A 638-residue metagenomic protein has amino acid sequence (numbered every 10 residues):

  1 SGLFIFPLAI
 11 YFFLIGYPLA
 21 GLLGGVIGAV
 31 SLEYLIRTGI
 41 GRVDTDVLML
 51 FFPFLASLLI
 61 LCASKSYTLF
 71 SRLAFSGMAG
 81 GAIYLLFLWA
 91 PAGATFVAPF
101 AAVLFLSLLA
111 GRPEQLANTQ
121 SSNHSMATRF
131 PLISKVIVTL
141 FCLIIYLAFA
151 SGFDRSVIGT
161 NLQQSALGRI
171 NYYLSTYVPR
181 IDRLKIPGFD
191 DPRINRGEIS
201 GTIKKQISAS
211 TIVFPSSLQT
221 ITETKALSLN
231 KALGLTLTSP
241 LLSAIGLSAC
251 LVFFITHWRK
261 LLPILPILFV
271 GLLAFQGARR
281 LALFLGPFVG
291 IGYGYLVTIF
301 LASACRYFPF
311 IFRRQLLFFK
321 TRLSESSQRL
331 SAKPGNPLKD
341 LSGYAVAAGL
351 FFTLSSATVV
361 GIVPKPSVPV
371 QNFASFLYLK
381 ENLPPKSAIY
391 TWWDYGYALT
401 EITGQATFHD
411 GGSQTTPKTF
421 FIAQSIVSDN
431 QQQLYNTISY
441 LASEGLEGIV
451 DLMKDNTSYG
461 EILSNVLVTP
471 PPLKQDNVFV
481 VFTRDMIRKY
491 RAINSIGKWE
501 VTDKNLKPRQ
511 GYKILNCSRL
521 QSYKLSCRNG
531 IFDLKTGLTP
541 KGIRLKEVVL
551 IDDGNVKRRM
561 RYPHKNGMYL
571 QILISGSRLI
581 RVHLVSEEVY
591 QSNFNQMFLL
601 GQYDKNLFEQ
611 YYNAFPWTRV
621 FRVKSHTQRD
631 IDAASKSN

Functional and structural regions predicted by a protein language model:
S1-S66, S71-L108, L268-G271, F352-T353: Membrane-embedded helix bundles of polyisoprenyl
K65, L73-F75, I83, F96-L143 (+1 more regions): Perimembrane helix-loop-helix junctions
L69-A74, M78, G111-I133, C305-K339: Membrane-interfacial, low-structure loops and terminal tails that flank and connect transmembrane helices in multi-pass
M78, S239-Q276, V289-G292, L296: Transmembrane alpha-helix segments characteristic of polytopic inner-membrane glycan-assembly/cell-envelope
T95, L268-L316: Hydrophobic/aromatic-rich transmembrane helices and adjacent perimembrane loops
F105, E114, A226-H257, T627: Hydrophobic, aromatic-rich transmembrane alpha-helices and their immediate juxtamembrane boundary segments
V138-I212: Aromatic-rich transmembrane-lumenal/periplasmic boundary elements in polytopic membrane proteins
R314-N638: Extracytoplasmic
